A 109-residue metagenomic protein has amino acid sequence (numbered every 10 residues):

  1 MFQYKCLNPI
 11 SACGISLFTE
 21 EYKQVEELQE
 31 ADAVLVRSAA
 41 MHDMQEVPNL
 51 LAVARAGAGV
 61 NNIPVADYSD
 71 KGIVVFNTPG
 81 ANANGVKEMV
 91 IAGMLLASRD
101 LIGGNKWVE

Functional and structural regions predicted by a protein language model:
M1-F76: An N-terminal-biased, well-structured beta-alpha scaffold segment characteristic of Rossmann-like dinucleotide-binding
P79-E109: Phosphate-binding beta-alpha-beta segment of Rossmann-like dinucleotide-binding domains, i.e., the NAD(P)
